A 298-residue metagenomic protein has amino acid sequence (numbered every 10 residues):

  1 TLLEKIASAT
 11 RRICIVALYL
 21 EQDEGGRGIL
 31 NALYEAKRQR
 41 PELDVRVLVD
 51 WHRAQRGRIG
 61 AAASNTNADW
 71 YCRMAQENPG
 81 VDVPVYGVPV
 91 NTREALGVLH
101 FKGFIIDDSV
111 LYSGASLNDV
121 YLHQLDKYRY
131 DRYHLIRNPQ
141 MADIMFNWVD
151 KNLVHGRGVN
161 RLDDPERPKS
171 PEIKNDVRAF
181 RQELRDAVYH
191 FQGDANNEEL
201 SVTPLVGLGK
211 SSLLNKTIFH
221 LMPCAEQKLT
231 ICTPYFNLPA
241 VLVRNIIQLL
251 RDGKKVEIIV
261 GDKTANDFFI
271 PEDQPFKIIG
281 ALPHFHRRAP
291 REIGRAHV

Functional and structural regions predicted by a protein language model:
T1-S8, D23-A225, T264-R295: HKD-type phospholipase D/PLD-like phosphodiesterase module
L2-L3, N215-L221, I231-P234, V243-I247 (+1 more regions): Generic recognition of flexible, low-complexity loop/linker segments
C14, D44-L48, T230, E257-I259: A structural signal for isolated positions on well-ordered beta-strands in alpha/beta enzyme cores
A17, I231-F236, V260-K263: Active-site proximal loops enriched in glycine and acidic residues that flank catalytic Cys/His/Asp and coordinate
L30, L238-V243: Short, well-ordered alpha-helical microsegments
A36, P41, L249-I259: Short alpha-beta junction capping motif
A225-K228, R251: Long hydrophobic segments that form regular secondary structure
